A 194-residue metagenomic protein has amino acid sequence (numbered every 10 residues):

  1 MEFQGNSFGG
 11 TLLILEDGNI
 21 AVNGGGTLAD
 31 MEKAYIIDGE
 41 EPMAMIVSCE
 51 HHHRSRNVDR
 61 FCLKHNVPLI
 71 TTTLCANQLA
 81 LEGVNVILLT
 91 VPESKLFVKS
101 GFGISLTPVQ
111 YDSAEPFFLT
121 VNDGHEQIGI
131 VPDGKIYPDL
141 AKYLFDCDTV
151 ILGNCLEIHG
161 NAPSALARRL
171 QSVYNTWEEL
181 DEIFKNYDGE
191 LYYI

Functional and structural regions predicted by a protein language model:
M1-I37, F117-D133, T149: Conserved beta-strand hairpin/beta-sheet module of binuclear metal-dependent hydrolase folds, prominently
A21-G25, P42-H51, L69-T73, G129-G134 (+2 more regions): Active-site neighborhood of phospho(di)ester-bond hydrolases with catalytic His/Asp-centered motifs
G26-T27, L74-A76, V91-L96, G134-I136 (+1 more regions): Short, acidic/turn-prone active-site loops that include or flank metal/cofactor- and phosphate-binding residues
T27-T71, D146-D148: Active-site metal-binding motif and surrounding structural segment of the metallo-beta-lactamase
H51, S55-S113: Glycine/small-residue-rich loop that forms an oxyanion/phosphate-binding "nest" at active or ligand-binding sites
S55, G134-P138, W177: Structural motif corresponding to alpha-helix initiation and N-cap regions
K95-T149: Catalytic core of the metallo-beta-lactamase
D139-I194: Cap/insert and terminal regions of metallo-dependent hydrolase folds
